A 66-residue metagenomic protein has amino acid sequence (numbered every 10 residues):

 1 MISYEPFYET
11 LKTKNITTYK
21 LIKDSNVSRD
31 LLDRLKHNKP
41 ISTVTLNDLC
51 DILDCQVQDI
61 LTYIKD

Functional and structural regions predicted by a protein language model:
M1-K20: A short, Lys/Arg-rich alpha-helix, primarily the initiator
K12, K23, H37, T62-K65: Residue-level detection of the helix-turn-helix DNA-binding "recognition helix"
N15-D33: Short alpha-helical DNA-recognition segment
Y19, N47, Q58: Residues within the helices of the helix-turn-helix
K39-D51: Short, basic-rich loop-to-helix N-cap that marks the start of a DNA-contacting helix
D54-D66: Short C-terminal boundary/hinge segments that cap the last helix of small helical domains
